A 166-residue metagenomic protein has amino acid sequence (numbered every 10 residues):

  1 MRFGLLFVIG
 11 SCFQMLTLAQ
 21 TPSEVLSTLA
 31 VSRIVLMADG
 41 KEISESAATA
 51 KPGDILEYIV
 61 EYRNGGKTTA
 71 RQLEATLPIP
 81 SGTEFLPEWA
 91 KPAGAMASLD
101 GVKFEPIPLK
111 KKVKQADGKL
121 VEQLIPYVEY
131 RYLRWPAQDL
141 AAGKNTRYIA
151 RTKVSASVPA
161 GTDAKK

Functional and structural regions predicted by a protein language model:
G4-Q14: Bacterial N-terminal signal peptides
A19-K166: Exported/extracytosolic protein signature
